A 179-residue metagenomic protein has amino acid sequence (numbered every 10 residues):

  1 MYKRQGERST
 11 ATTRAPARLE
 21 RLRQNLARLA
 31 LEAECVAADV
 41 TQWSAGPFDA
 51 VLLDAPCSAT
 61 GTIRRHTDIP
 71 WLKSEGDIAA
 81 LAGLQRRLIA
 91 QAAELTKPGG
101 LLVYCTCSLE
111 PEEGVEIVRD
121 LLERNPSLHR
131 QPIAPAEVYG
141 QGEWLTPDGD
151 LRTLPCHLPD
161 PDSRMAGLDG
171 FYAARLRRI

Functional and structural regions predicted by a protein language model:
K3-I179: S-adenosylmethionine
